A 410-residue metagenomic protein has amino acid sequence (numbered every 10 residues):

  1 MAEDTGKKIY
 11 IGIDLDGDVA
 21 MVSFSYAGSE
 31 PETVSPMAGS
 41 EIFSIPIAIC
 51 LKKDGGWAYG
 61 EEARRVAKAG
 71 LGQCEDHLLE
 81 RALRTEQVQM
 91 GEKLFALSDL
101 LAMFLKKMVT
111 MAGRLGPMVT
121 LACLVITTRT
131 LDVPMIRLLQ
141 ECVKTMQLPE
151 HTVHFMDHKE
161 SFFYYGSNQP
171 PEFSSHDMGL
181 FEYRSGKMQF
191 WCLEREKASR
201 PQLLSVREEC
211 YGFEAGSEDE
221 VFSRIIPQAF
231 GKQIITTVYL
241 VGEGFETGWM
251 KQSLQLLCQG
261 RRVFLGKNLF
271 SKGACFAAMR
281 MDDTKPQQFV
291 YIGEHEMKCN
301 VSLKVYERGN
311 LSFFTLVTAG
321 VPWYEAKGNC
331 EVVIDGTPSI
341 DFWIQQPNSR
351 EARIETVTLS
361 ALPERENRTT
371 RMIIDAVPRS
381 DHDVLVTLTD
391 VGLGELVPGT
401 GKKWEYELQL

Functional and structural regions predicted by a protein language model:
M1-I11, E150-G179, K272-I292, R365-E366: Conserved phosphate-binding catalytic cores of ATP/NTP-utilizing and phosphoryl-transfer enzymes
M1-Q87, K144, H154, L359 (+1 more regions): Early-domain small/polar-rich strand-loop-helix modules and first-structured segments of the mature chain
A20, S44-G55, G70-Q73, R195-Q228 (+2 more regions): Glycine-rich phosphate-binding loop plus the immediately following alpha-helix
T85, P117-Q140: Short beta-strand-loop/turn "lid" adjacent to the catalytic site in phosphate-handling enzymes
M108-C123, N168-Q169, V221-T237: Phosphate/pyrophosphate-binding loops at sites that engage ATP/ADP/AMP, CoA/4′-phosphopantetheine, polyphosphate
L124-M135, P227-L254, G266: Glycine-rich phosphate-binding loops at beta-strand->alpha-helix junctions
P134, E141-S223: Small-residue (GG/TT-enriched) beta-loop-alpha framework at ligand/catalytic clefts
L269, F276-A361, N367, R371: Acidic, glycine/GT-rich loop-and beta-edge segments that sit at the periphery of enzyme/chaperone cores
